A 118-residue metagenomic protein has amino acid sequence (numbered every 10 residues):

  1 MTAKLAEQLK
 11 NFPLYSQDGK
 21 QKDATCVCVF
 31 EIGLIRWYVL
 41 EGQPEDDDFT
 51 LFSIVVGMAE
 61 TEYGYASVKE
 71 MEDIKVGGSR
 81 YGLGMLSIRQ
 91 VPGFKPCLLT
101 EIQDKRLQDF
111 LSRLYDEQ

Functional and structural regions predicted by a protein language model:
M1, F49-F52, L99: Intrinsically disordered/low-complexity terminal segments and short unstructured peptides
M1-G33, D116-Q118: N-terminal domain-onset segments
C26-D48: An amphipathic, hydrophobic-aromatic interaction surface with interspersed Lys/Arg that forms lipid/phosphate-bearing
L40-G77: Acidic, aromatic-enriched beta-alpha/helix-loop junctions
E62-R113: Helix-rich interaction surfaces within compact, conserved domain-sized segments that mediate assembly or partner
